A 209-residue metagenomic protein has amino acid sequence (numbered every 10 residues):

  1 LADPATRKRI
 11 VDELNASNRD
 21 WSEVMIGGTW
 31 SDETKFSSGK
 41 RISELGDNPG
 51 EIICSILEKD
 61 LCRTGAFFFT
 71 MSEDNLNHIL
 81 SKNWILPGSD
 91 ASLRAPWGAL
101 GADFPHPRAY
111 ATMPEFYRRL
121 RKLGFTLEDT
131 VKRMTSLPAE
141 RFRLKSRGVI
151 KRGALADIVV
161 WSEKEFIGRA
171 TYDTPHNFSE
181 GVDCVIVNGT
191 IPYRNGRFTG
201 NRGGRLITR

Functional and structural regions predicted by a protein language model:
L1-L123: Active-site neighborhoods of metal-dependent hydrolases
D47-G50, D129, R133-L137, D157 (+1 more regions): Mid-to-C-terminal alpha-helical segments outside catalytic/metal-binding sites
R63-L76, T126-D129, A139-H176: Acidic, glycine-enriched loop/beta-strand segments at the rims of small-molecule binding/catalytic pockets
N77-W84, S89-D90, R94-A95, D103-P105 (+2 more regions): C-terminal cap of metal-dependent C-N hydrolases
I85, R119, S136, E140 (+1 more regions): Conserved helix-loop functional segments at active or binding sites
